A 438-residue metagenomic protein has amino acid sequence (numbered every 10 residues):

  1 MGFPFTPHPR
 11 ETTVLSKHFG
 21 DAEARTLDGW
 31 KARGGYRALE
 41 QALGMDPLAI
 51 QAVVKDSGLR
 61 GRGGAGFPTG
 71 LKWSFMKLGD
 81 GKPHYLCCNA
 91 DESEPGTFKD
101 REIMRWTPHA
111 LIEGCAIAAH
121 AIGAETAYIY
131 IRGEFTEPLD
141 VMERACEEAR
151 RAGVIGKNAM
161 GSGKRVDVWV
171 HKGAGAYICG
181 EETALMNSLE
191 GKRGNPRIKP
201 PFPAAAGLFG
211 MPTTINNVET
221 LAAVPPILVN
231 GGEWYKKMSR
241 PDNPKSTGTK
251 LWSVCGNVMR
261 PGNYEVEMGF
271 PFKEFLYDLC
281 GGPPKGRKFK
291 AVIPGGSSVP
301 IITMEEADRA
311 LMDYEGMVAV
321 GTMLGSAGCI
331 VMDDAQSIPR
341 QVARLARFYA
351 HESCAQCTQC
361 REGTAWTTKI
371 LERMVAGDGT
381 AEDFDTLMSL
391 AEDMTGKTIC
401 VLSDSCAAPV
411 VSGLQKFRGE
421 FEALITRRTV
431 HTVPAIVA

Functional and structural regions predicted by a protein language model:
M1-Q51: Cofactor-/ligand-binding subdomain signature composed of acidic, glycine-rich, tryptophan-containing flexible loops
A24, W30-R37, C88-D100, P203-F209 (+2 more regions): Gly-rich Lys/Arg/Thr-decorated short loops/hinges at beta-loop-alpha junctions or inter-strand turns that position
R37-D56, K82-H84, A90, K99-M104 (+6 more regions): Ferredoxin-type iron-sulfur electron-transfer modules in oxidoreductases and energy-metabolism complexes
V54-F75, A118, G173-N187, G191-R193 (+3 more regions): Conserved phosphate/anionic-ligand binding catalytic regions in large, soluble enzymes, centered on
A65-W73, T97-D100, L139-R144, C179-G191 (+8 more regions): Short acidic, glycine/serine/threonine-rich loops at helix termini
T107-A121: Histidine-anchored nucleotide/phosphate-binding helix
G114-A118, M268-K285: Short amphipathic, charge-patterned alpha-helical segments
L139-M268, C280: Hydrophobic alpha-helical positions that pack around
